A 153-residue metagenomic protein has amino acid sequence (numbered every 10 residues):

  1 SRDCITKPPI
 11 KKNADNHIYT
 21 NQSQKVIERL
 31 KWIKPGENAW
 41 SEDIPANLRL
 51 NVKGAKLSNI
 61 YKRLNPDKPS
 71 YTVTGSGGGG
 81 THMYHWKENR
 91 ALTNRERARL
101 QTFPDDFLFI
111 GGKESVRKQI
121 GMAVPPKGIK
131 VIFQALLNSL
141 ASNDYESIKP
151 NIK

Functional and structural regions predicted by a protein language model:
D3-K153: C-terminal target-recognition/interaction regions appended to catalytic cores
